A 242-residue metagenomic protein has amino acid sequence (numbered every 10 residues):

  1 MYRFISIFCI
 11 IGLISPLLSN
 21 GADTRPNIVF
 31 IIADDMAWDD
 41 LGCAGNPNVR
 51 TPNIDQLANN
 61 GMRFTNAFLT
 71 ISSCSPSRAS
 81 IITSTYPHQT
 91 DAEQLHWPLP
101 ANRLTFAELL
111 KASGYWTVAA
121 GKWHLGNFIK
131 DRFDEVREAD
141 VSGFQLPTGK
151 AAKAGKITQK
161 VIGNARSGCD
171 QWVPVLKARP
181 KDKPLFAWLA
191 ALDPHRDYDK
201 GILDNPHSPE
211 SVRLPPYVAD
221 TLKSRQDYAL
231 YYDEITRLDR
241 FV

Functional and structural regions predicted by a protein language model:
Y2-F4, L13, L18-F241: Formylglycine-dependent sulfatase
